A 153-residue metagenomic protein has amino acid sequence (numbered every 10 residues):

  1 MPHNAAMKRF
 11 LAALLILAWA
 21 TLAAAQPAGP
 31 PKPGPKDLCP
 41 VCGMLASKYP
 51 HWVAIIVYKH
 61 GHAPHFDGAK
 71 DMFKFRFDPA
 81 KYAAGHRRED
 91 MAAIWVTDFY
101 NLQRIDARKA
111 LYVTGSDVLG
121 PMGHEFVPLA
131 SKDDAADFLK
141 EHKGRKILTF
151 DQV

Functional and structural regions predicted by a protein language model:
M1-A6: Short, Lys/Arg-enriched N-terminal segments with co-localized hydrophobic residues within the first ~10-30 amino acids
K8-A13: Sec-dependent signal peptide recognition, specifically the positively charged N-region followed immediately by
Q26-G85: N-terminal secretory signal peptides
R87-Q152: Thiol/selenol-based redox catalytic cores and closely related redox-interacting motifs
